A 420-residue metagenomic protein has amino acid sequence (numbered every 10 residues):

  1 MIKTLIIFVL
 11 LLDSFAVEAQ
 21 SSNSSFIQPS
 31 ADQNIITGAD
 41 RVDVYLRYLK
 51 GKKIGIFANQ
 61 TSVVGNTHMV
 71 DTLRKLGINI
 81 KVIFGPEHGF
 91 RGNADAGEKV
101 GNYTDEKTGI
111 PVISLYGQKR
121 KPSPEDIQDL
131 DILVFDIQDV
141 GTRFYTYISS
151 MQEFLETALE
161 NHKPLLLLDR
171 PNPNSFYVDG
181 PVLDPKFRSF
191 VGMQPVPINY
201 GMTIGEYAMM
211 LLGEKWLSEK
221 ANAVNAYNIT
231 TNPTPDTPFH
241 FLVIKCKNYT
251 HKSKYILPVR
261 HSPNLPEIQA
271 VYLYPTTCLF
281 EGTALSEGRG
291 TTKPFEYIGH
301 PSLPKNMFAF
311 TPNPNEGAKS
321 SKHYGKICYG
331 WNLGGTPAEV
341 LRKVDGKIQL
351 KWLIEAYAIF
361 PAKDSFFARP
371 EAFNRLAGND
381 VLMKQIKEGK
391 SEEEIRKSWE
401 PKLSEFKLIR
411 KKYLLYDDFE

Functional and structural regions predicted by a protein language model:
M1-Q28: Bacterial Sec-dependent N-terminal signal peptides
K81-H88, L168: Short internal beta-strands
G92-G97, L166-R188: Glycine-rich, charge-decorated loop segments at or immediately adjacent to ligand/cofactor-binding or catalytic sites
G101-L130, T142: Glycine-rich oxoanion-binding loops at beta->alpha junctions
D139-M151: Glycine/threonine-rich flexible loop motifs
P185-G205: Acidic, His- and aromatic-enriched active-site or binding-groove loops in soluble protein domains that engage sugars
N232-L242, K247-Y324: Glycine-rich, aromatic-lined ligand/substrate-binding cores of catalytic and carbohydrate-binding domains
T291-S398: Conserved functional hotspot residues or short segments at active or partner-binding sites across diverse domains
